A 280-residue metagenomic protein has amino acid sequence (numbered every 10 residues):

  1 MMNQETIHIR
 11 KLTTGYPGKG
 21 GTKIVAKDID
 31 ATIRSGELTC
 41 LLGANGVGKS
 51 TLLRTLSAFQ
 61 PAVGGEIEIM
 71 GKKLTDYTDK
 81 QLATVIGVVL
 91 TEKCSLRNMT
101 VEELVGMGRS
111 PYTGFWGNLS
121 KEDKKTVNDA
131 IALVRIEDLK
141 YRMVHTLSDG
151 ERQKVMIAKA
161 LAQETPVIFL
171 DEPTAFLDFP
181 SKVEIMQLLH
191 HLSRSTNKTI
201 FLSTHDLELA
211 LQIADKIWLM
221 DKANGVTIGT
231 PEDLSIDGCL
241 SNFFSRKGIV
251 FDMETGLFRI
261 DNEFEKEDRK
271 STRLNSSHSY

Functional and structural regions predicted by a protein language model:
I7, I24-D28: Conserved structural motif at the start of ABC-family nucleotide-binding domains
L42-A44: The feature captures the beta-strand-to-loop junction immediately N-terminal to the Walker
S57: Helix-to-loop junction immediately C-terminal to a conserved catalytic motif
G65-K73, L82: Conserved ABC transporter NBD signature motif
K121-L139: Conserved ABC ATPase "signature" region
I168-D171: Catalytic Walker B motif of ABC-type/P-loop ATPase nucleotide-binding domains
L274-Y280: Single conserved hydrophobic/aromatic residue that forms the stacking wall/gate of nucleotide- or nucleobase-binding
